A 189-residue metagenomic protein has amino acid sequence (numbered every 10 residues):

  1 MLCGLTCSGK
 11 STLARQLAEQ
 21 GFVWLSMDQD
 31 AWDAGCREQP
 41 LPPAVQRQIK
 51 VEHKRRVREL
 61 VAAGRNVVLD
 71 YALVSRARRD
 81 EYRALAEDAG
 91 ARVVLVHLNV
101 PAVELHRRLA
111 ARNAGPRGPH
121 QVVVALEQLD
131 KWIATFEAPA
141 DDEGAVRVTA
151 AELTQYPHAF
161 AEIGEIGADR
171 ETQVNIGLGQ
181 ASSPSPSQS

Functional and structural regions predicted by a protein language model:
L2: Hydrophobic anchor at the beta1->P-loop junction of P-loop NTPases
L5: P-loop (Walker A) phosphate-binding loop of NTP-binding proteins
S8-R65: Conserved substrate/cofactor phosphate-moiety recognition/catalytic segment in nucleotide-dependent phosphotransferases
F22-W24, V93-L95, G144-V148: Conserved beta-strand scaffold positions in the cores of enzyme catalytic domains, especially in NTP/NDP-utilizing
Q29-W32, V74, N99-L105, L153-T154: Conserved nucleotide-binding/hydrolysis micro-motifs of P-loop NTPases
Q39, E87-E137, G179: A glycine- and Lys/Arg-enriched "phosphate-lid" helix/loop adjacent to the NTP-binding pocket of small-molecule kinases
V45-L98: Glycine-rich phosphate-binding loop used to anchor ATP phosphates in small-molecule kinases, encompassing both
D88, A134-S189: NTP-dependent small-molecule kinase module
